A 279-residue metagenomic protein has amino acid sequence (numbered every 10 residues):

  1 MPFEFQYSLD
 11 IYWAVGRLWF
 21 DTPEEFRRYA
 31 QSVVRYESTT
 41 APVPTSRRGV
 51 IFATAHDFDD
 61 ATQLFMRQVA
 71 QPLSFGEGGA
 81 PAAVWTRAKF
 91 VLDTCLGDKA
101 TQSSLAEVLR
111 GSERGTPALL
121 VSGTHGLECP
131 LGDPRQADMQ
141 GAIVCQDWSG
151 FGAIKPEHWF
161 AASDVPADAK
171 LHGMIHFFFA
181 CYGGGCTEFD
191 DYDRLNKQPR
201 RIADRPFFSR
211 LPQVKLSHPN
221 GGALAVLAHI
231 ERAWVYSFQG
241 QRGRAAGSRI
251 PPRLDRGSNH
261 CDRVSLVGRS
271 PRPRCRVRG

Functional and structural regions predicted by a protein language model:
M1-L119, H125-R135, M139: Structured catalytic cores of large enzymes
V33-R35, E157-A167, F208-V214: Alpha-helical scaffolding within the catalytic cores of extracellular/periplasmic polymer-degrading hydrolases
V43-T45, S112-G115, D168-H172, H218-G221: Extracellular/periplasmic catalytic domains that process cell-envelope and extracellular macromolecules
F52-D59, Q68, F179-G279: Active-site-proximal C-terminal subdomain of hydrolase catalytic domains
L96-S104, S112, E157-F160, A203-R210: Short, glycine/acidic-rich beta->alpha junctions
L119-G123, I175-F179, V226: Structural motif
D147-K155, K197-D204: The substrate-binding groove and active-site-proximal loops of carbohydrate-active enzymes, especially glycoside
W148-F178: Caspase-like (clan CD) cysteine peptidase catalytic core
